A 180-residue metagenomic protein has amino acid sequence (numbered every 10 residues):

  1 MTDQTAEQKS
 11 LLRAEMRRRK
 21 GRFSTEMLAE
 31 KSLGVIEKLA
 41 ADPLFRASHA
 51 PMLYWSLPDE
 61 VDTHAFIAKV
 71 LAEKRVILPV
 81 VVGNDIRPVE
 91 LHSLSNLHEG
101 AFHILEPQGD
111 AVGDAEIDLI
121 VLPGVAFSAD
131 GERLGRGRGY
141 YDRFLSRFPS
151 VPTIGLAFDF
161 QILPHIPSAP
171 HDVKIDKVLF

Functional and structural regions predicted by a protein language model:
T2-G113: N-terminal active-site beta-alpha-beta segment that forms phosphate/nucleotide-binding and substrate-recognition loops
R87-F180: Conserved phosphate- and dinucleotide-binding cores of soluble alpha/beta proteins, encompassing both enzyme active
